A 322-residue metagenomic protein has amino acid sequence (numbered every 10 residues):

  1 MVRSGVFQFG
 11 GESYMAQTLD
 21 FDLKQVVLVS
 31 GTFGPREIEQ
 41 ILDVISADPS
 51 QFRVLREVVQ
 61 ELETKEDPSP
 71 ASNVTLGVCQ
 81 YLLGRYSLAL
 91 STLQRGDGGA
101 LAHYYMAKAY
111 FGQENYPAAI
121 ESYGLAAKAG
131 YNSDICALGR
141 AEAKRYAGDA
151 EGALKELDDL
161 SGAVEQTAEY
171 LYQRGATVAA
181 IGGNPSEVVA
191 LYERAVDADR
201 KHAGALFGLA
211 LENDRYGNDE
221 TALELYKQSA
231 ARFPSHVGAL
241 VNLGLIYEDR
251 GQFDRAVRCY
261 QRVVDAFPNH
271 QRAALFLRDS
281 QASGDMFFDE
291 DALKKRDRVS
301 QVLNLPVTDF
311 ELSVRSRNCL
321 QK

Functional and structural regions predicted by a protein language model:
E61-L62, T92-G96, L125-A126, D159-L160 (+3 more regions): Canonical positions in the second alpha-helix
K65, R95-G99, A129, A163 (+3 more regions): Structural marker of alpha-solenoid helical repeat scaffolds
V78, K108, E142, A176-T177 (+3 more regions): Residue-level recognition of tetratricopeptide repeat
Y81, F111, R145, A179-A180 (+3 more regions): Position-specific recognition of the canonical hydrophobic site in helix A of tetratricopeptide repeat
Q271, R278-K322: Compact, charge-rich alpha-helical regulatory domains located at protein termini
